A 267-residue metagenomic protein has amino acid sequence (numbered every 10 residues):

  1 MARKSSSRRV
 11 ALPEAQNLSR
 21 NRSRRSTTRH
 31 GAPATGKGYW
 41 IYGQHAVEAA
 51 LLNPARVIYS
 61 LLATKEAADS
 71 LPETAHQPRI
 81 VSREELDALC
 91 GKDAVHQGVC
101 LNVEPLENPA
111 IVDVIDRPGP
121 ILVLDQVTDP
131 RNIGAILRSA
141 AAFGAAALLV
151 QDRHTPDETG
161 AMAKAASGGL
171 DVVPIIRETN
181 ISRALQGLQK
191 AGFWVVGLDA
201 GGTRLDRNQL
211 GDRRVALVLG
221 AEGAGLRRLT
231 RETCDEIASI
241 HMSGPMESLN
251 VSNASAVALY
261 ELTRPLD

Functional and structural regions predicted by a protein language model:
M1-D113: N-terminal positively charged helical leader segments and presequences
I41, R79-R83, V173-S182, A238: Short acidic-hydrophobic, aromatic-tinged amphipathic segments that line or gate anion-handling sites
Q44, K65, Q126, D152 (+3 more regions): Short secondary-structure boundary segments
E48, A141-A142, K164-G169, R228-D267: Structured adenosyl-cofactor binding patch, chiefly the S-adenosyl-L-methionine
K65-A67, R83-E85, R153-T155, N180-I181 (+2 more regions): Short, ordered loop/turn segments at secondary-structure junctions
D116-T203, R207: RNA substrate-binding interface of SAM-dependent RNA methyltransferases
V196-N250: Active-site/ligand-binding-proximal alpha/beta "capping" segment
